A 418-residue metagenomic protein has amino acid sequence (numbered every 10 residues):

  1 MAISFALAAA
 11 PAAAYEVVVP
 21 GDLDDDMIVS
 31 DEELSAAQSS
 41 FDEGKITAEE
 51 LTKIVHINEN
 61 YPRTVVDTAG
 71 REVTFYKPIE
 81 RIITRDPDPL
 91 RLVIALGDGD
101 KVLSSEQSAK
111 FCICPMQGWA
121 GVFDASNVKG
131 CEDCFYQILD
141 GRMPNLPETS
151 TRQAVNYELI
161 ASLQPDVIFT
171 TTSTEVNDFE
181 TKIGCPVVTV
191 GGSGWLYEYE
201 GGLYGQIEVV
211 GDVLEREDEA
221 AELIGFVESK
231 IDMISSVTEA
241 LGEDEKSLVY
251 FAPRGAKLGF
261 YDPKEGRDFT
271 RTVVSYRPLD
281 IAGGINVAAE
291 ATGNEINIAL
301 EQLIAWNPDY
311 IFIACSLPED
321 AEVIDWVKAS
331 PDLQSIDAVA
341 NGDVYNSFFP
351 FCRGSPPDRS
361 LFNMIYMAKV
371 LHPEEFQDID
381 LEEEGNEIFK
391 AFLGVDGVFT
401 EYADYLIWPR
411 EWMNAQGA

Functional and structural regions predicted by a protein language model:
M1-I3: Sec-dependent N-terminal signal peptides
F5-R63: Cellulosome-associated attachment modules in secreted, modular CAZymes
A13, N58-A418: N-terminal ligand-binding lobe of clamshell/alpha-beta domains
